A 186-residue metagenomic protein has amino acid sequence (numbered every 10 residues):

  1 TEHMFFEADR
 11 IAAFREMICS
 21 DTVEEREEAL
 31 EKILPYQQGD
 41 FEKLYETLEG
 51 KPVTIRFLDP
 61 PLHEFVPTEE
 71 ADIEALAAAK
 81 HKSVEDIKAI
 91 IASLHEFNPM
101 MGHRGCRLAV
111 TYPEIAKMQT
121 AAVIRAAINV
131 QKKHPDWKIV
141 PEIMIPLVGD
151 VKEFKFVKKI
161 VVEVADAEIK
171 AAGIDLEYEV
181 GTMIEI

Functional and structural regions predicted by a protein language model:
T1-I186: Conserved alpha/beta-domain cores
